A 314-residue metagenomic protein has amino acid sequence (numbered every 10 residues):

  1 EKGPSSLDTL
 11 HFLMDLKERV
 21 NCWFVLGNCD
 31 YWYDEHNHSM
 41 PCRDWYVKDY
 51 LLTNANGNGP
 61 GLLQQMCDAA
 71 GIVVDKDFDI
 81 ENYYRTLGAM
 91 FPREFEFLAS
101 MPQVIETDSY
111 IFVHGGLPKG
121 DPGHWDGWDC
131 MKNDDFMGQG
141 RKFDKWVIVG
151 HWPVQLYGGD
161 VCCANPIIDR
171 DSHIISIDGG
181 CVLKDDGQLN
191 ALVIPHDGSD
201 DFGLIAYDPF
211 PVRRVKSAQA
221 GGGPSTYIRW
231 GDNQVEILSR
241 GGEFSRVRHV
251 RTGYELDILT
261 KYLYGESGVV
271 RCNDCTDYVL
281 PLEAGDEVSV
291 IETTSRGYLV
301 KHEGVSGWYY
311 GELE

Functional and structural regions predicted by a protein language model:
E1-K2, Y31, K119, V154: Active-site micro-motifs of SAM-dependent methyltransferase domains
K2-P102: Active-site neighborhood of divalent metal-dependent phosphoester bond hydrolases
G3-L7, G159-D160, G187-L189: Conserved strand-to-helix beginnings and helix N-cap segments that scaffold or border functional pockets
V73-I174, C181-D185, D197, F202-Y207 (+1 more regions): Acidic, His/Gly-enriched loop-helix segments that form or flank divalent-metal centers in metallo-dependent hydrolases
I194-G231, R240: C-terminal functional module detector
I205-K216, T252-V269: Short, basic/aromatic beta-hairpin or loop at an interaction surface
S217-G231, L263-T294: SH3/SH3-like (including bacterial SH3b) beta-barrel domains that bind proline-rich motifs or cell-wall ligands
W230-I258, P281-E314: SH3/SH3-like beta-barrel superfamily modules
